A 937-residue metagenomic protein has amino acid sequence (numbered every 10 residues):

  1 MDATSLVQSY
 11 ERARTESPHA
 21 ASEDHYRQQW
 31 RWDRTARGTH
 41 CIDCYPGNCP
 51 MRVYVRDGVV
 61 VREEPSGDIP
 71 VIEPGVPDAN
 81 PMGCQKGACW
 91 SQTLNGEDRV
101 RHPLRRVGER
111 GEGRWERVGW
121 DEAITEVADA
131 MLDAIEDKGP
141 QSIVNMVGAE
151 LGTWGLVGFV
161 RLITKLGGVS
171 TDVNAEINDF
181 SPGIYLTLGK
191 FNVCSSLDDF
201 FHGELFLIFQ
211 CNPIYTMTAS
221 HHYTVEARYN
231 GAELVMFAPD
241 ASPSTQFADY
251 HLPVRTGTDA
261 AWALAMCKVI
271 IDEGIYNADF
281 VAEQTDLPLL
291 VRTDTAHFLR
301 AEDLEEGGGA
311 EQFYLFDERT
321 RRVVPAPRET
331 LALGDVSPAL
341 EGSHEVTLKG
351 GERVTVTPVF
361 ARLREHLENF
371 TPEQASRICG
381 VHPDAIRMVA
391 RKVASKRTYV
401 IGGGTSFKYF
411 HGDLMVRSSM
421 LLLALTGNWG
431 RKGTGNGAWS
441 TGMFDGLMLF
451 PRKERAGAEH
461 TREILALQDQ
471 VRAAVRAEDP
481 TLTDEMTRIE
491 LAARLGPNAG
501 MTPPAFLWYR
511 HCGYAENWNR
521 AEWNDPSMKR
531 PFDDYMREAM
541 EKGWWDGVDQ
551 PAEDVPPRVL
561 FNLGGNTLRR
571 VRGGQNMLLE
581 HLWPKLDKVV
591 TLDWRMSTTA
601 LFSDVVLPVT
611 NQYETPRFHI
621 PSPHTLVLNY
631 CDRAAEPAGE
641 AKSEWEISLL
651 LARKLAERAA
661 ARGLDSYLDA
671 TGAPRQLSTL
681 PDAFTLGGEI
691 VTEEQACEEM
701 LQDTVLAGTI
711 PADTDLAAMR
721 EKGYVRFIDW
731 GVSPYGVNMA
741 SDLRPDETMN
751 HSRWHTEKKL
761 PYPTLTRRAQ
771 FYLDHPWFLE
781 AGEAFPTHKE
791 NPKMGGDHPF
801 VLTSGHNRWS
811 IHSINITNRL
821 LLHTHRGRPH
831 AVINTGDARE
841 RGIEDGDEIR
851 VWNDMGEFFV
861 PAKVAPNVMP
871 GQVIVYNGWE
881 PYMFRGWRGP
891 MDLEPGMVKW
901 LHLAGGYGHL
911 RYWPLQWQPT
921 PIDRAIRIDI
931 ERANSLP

Functional and structural regions predicted by a protein language model:
M1-D279, E283-G342, T355-V356, Q374 (+9 more regions): N-terminal export/assembly segments and adjacent metallocofactor-ligating motifs of anaerobic energy-metabolism
A3-S17, E644-A717, D797, I811-S813 (+2 more regions): Long, contiguous, secondary-structure-rich segments that constitute the structural scaffold of globular domains
R99-E122, K268, I275-P383, G457-M540 (+6 more regions): N-terminal leader/propeptide and maturation segments of large enzyme subunits in energy/redox metabolism and hydrolases
I124-I143, S196-E204, E365-L367, R387-V400 (+1 more regions): Glycine-rich phosphate/diphosphate-binding loops that line cofactor/substrate pockets in enzymes
K138-S142, N277-V281, V400, G430-G437 (+1 more regions): Flexible, glycine/charged-enriched surface loops at secondary-structure junctions
V144-G152, Q374-V381, G403-H411, G442-M443 (+1 more regions): Conserved short loop/turn motifs at secondary-structure junctions
V157-V225, N230-A232, P338-T347, V359-E365 (+5 more regions): Extended redox/cofactor-interaction regions of prokaryotic respiratory oxidoreductases
P243, T598-C631: Flexible glycine/proline-rich, aromatic-decorated loop/lid segments
